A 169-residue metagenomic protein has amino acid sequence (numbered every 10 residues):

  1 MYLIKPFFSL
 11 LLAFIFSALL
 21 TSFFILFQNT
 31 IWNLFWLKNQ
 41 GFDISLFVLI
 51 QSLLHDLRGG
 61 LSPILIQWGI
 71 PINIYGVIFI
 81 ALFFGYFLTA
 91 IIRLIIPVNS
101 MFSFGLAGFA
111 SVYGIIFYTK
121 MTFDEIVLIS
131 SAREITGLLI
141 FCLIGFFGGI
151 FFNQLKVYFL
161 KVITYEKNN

Functional and structural regions predicted by a protein language model:
M1-N169: Juxtamembrane/disordered regions of integral membrane proteins
